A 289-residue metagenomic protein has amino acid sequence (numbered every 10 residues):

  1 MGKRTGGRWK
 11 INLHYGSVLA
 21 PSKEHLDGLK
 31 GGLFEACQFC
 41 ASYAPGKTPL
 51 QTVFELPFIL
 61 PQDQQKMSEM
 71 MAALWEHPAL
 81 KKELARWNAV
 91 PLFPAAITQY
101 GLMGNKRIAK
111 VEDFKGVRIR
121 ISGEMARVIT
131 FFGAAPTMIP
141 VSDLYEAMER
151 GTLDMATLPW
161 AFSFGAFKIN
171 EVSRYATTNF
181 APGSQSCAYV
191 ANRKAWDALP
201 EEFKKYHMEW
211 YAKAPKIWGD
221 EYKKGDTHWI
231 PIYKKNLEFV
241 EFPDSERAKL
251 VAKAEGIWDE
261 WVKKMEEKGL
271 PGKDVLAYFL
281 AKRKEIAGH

Functional and structural regions predicted by a protein language model:
G2-M67, W75, A79-H289: N-terminal secretory/targeting leader peptides
M71: Cys/His-rich zinc-coordinating modules
